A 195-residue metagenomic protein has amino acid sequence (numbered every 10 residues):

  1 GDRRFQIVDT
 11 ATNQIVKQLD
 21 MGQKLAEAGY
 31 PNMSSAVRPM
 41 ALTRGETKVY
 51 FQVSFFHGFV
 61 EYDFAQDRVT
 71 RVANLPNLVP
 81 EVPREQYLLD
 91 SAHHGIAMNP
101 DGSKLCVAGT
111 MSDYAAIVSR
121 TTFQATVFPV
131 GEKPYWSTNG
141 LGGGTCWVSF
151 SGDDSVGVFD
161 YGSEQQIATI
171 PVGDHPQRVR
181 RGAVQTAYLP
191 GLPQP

Functional and structural regions predicted by a protein language model:
G1-P195: Predominantly soluble domains enriched in secretory-pathway, periplasmic, or organellar proteins
